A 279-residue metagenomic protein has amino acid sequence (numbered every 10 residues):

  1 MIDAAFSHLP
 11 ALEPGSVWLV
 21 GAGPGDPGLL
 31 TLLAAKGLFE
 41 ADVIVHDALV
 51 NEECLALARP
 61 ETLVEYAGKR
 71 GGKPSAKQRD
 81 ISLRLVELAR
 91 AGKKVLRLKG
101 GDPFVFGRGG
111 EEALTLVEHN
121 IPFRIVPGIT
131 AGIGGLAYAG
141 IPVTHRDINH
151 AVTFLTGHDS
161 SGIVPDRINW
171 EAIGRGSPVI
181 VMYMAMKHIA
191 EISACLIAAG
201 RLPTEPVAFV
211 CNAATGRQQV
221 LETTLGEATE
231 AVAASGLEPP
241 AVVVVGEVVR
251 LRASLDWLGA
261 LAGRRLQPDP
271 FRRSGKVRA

Functional and structural regions predicted by a protein language model:
M1-P27, L32-I129, G134, T229: Class I S-adenosyl-L-methionine
I2-H8, P14-V17, A91-V95, A151 (+1 more regions): A contiguous loop/helix-start segment that scaffolds small-molecule binding in enzyme catalytic cores
S7, D102-G176, Q219-E222: Class I SAM-dependent methyltransferase SAM-binding "motif I" and its flanking Rossmann-like core
G21-A22, L30, A41, K73 (+7 more regions): Short, functionally important structural connectors and interaction interfaces within domains
L33-K36, A58-E61, D80-I81, G110-L114 (+5 more regions): Short, glycine/charged-enriched secondary-structure capping and boundary segments
N51-E52, A139-T144, C195-I197, T229-V232: Intrinsically disordered, low-complexity boundary segments flanking structured domains
A58-T62, G68, K77-I81, E112 (+4 more regions): Short amphipathic alpha-helical patches
T62-K69, N120-R124, V143-T153, G200-F209: Short hydrophobic/aromatic-enriched beta-strand-loop microsegments
